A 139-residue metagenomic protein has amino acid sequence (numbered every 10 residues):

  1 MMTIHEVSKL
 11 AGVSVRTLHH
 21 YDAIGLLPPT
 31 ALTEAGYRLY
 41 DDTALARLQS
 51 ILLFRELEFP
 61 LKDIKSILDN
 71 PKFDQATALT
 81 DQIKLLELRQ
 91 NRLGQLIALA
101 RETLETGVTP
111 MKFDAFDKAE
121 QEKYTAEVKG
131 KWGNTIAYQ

Functional and structural regions predicted by a protein language model:
M1-D69: Basic helix-turn-helix/winged-helix DNA-binding cores and closely related short helical interaction motifs
D41-A44, A78-Q82, Q139: Short, charged, low-complexity loops and linkers
T43, D117-E120, I136: Solvent-exposed, flexible loop/coil residues
R47-Q49, Y124, Q139: A ubiquitous short alpha-helical element
L52, L57, K65-K129: Short, charged amphipathic alpha-helical surface segments
A126-Q139: Domain-scale macromolecular recognition modules
